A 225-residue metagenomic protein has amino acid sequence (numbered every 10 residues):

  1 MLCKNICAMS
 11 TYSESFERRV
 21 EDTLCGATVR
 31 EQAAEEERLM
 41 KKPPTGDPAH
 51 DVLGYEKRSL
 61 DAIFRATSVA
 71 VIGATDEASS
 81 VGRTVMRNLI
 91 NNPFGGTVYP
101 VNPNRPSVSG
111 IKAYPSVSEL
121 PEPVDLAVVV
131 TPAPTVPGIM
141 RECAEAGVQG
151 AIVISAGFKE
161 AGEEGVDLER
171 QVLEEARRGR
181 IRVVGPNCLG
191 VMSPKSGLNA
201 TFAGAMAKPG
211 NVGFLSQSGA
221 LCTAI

Functional and structural regions predicted by a protein language model:
K4, E21, Q32-E36: Charged/polar low-complexity intrinsically disordered segments
V20, G26-A27: Residue-identity detector for glycine
E35-I225: Catalytic-core regions of core metabolic enzymes, especially those transforming organic acids/acyl-group intermediates
